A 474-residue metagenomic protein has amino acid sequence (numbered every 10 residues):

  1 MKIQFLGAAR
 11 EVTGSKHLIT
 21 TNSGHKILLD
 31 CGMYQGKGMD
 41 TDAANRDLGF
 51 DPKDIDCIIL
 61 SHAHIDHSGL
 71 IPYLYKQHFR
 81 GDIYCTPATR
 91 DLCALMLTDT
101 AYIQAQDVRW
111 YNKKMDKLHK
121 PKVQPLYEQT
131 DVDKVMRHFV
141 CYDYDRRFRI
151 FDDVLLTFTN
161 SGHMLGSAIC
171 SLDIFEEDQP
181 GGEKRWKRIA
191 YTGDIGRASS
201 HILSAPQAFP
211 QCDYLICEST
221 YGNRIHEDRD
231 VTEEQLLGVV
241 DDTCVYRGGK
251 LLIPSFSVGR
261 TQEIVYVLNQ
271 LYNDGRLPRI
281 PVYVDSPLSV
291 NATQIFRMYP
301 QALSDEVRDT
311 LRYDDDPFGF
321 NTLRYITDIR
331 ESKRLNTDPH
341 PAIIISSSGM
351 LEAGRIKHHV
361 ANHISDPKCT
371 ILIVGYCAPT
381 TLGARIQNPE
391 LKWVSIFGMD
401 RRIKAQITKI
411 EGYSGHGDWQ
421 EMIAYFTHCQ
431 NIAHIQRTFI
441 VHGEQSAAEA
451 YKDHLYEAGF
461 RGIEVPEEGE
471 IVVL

Functional and structural regions predicted by a protein language model:
M1-P52, C57, I169-T192, I356: Conserved beta-strand hairpin/beta-sheet module of binuclear metal-dependent hydrolase folds, prominently
I3, D30, H62-A63, C93 (+7 more regions): Divalent metal-coordination and catalytic microenvironments
A8-A9, C31-Y34, A88, M164 (+8 more regions): Active-site metal-binding loops of divalent metal-dependent hydrolases
E11, T21-G81, C85-R137, R197-S204 (+3 more regions): Pre-active-site segment of Zn-dependent metallo-hydrolases
H25-I27, C57, K187-I189, Y214 (+3 more regions): Structural motif
T100-M164, P300-P339: Metallo-beta-lactamase
I169, G196-D285, T370-G375, W393-A458 (+1 more regions): Cap/insert and terminal regions of metallo-dependent hydrolase folds
L237-T381, V394-F397, Y456: Hard-cation-handling environments
